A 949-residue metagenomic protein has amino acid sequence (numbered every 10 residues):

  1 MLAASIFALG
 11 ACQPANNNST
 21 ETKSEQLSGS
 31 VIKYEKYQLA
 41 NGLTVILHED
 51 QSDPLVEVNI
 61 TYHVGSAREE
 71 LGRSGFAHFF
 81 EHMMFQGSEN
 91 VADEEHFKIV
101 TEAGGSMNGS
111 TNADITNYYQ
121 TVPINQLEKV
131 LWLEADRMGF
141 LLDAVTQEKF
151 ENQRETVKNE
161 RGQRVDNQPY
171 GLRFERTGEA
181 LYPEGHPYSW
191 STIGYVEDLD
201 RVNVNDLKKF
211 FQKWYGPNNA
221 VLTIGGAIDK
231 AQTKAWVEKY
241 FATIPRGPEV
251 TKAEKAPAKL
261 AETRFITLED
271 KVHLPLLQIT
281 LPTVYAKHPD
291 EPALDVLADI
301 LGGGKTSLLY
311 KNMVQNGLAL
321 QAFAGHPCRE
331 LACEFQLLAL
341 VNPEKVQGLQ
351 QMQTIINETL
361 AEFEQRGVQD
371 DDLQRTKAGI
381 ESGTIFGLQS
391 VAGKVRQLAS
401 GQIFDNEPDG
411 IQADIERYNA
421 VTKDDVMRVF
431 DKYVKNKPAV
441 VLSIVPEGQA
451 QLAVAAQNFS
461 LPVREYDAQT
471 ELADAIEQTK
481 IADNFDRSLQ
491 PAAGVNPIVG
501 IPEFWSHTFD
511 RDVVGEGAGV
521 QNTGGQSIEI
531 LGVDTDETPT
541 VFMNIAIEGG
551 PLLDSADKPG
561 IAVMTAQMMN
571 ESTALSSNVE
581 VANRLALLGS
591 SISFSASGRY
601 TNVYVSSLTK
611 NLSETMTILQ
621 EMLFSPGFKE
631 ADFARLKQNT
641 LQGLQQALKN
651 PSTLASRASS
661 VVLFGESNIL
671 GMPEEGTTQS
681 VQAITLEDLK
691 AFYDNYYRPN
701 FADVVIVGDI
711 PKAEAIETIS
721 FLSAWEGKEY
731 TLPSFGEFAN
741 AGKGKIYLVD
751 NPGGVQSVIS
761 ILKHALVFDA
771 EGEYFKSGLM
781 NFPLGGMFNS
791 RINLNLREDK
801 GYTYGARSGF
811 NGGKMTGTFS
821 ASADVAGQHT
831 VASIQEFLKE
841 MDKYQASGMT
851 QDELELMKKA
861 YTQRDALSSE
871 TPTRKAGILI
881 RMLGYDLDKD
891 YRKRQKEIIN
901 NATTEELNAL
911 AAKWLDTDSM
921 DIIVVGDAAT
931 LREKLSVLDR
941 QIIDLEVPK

Functional and structural regions predicted by a protein language model:
M1-P14: Gram-negative bacterial Sec-dependent N-terminal signal peptides
C12-V45, D229-E269, K311, I385 (+6 more regions): Proteolytic maturation boundary segments
H48, D53-E69, G75-A77, E94-F140 (+17 more regions): M16 family metallopeptidases and their MPP-like homologs
F76-M84, L297, T565: Active-site His/Glu-centered metal-binding helix of metallohydrolases
M83-A92, S572-A574: Catalytic Zn2+-binding segment of zinc metalloproteases
A113-T116, R154-N159: Short, structured secondary-structure elements that scaffold catalytic or ligand/cofactor-binding regions
Q147, R154, K208-Y240, P438-A439 (+3 more regions): Non-catalytic, conformational "gating/processing" segments within enzyme and secreted inhibitor domains
V157-R164, A256-D270, T376-G387, S607-L608 (+3 more regions): Short, conserved secondary-structure transition motifs
